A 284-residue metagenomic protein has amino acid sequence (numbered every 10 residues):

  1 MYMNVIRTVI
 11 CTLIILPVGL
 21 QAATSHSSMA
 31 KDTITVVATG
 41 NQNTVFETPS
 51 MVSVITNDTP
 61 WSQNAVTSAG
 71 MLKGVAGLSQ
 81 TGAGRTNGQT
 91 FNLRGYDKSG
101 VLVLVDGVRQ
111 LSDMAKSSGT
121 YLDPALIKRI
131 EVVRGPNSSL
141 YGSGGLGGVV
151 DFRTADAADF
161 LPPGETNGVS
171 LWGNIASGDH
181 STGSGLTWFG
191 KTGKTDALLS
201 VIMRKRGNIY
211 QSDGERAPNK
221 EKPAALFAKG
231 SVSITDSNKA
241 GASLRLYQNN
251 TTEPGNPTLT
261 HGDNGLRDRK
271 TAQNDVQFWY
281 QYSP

Functional and structural regions predicted by a protein language model:
M1-S28: Cleavable N-terminal targeting peptides that direct proteins into the secretory/outer-membrane pathway or into
H26-P162, H180: Acidic, small-polar-rich N-terminal luminal/periplasmic segments of exported/outer-membrane proteins
N41-N43, K98, Q110, A155 (+5 more regions): Structural signature of outer-membrane beta-barrel domains
E47, L102-L104, G168-S170, D196-S200 (+2 more regions): Residue-level detector of the transmembrane beta-barrel scaffold of outer-membrane proteins
K98, T192-T195, T235-S237, S283: Outer-membrane beta-barrel channels and translocator barrels
L126-K128, R134, S139-S212, N219-L226: Outer-membrane beta-barrel translocator/receptor signature
L186-G190, A228-V232, F278-P284: Residues on the lipid-exposed face of transmembrane beta-strands in outer-membrane beta-barrel proteins
S212-D213, A217-E221, S237-P284: Flexible loop and strand-edge segments within Gram-negative outer membrane beta-barrel domains
